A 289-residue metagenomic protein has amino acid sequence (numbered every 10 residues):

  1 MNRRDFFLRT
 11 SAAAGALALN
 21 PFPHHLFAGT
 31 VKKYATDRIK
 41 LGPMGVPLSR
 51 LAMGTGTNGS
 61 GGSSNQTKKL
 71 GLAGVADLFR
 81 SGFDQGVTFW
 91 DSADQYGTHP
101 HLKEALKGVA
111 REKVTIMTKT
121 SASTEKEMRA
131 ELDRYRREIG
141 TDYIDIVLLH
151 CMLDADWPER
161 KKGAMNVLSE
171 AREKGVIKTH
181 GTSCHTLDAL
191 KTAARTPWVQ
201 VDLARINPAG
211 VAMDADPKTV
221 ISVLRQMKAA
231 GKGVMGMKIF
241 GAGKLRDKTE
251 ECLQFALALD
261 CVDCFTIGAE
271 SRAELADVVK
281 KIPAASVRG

Functional and structural regions predicted by a protein language model:
M1-E112, F255: N-terminal binding-site loop/beta-alpha segment at the start of enzyme catalytic domains that lines or forms
R4, M152-G289: Beta/alpha (TIM)-barrel catalytic core signal, keyed to glycine-rich beta->alpha loops juxtaposed to Asp/Glu that bind
K33-I39, H99-P100, M128-Y135, T186-L190 (+1 more regions): Alpha-helical scaffolding within the catalytic cores of extracellular/periplasmic polymer-degrading hydrolases
L41, M53, W90, I116 (+4 more regions): Conserved, mostly hydrophobic/aromatic
P43-G45, K103-R111, Y135-D142, A194-P197 (+1 more regions): Acidic (Asp/Glu)-rich catalytic clusters
T67-S81, E125-E138, H185-T192, K248-L253: Short, acidic/polar
A93-D94, V109-R129, L148-L153: Structural motif corresponding to the early beta-alpha repeats
I139-A155: Active-site groove signature of glycoside hydrolases
